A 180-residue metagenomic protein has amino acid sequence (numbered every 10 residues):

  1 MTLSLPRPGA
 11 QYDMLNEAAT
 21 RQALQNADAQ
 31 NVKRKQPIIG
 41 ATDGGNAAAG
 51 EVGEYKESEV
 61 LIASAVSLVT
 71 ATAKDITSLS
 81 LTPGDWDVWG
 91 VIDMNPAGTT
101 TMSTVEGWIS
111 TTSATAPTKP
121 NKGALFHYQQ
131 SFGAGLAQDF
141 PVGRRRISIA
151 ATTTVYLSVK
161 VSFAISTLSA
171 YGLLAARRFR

Functional and structural regions predicted by a protein language model:
M1-G45, A73-S78: Extracellular "spike/adhesin" assembly and maturation modules and analogous cytosolic coiled-coil scaffolds
P6, N16, A23-Q25, S58 (+4 more regions): Beta-strand-rich, repetitive solenoid scaffolds
P37, Y55-K56, S103-G107: Short Gly/Ser/Thr-biased coil->beta-strand turn/linker motifs that build repetitive extracellular beta-solenoid/fiber
G44-S80: Solvent-exposed, flexible loop/coil segments flanking beta-strands in beta-rich domains
E59, L79-S80, R146-S148, A175: Generic structural detector for well-ordered beta-strands
A65-A71, W89-T152, K160-T167, F179-R180: Terminal beta-strand-rich extracellular "head" domains that mediate receptor/glycan or other ligand binding
S80-D87, T152: Extended extracellular/luminal ectodomain segments enriched in beta-structured repeat modules
A170-R177: Terminal edge beta-strands and adjacent linker/stalk segments of extracellular immunoglobulin-superfamily beta-sandwich
